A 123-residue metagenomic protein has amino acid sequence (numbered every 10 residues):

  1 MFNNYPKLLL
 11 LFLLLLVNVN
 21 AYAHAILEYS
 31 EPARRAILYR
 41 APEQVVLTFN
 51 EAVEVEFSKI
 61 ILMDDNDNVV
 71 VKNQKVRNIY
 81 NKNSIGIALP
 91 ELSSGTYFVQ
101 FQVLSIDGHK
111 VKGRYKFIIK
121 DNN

Functional and structural regions predicted by a protein language model:
M1-L9: Bacterial N-terminal signal peptides that target proteins for export
L10-L11, A21: Cleavable N-terminal signal peptides
Y22-A41: N-terminal edge beta-strand
L38-R40, Q44-E51, H109-N123: Extended, polar beta-sheet/loop recognition surfaces of beta-rich domains that mediate binding to diverse ligands
L47-N73: Short, surface-exposed alpha-helix to beta-strand junction/turn motifs within ectodomains of secreted and cell-envelope
Y80-G86: Aromatic sugar-binding surface patches on proteins that engage polysaccharides or sugar-phosphate polymers
S93-Q102, G113: A glycine-anchored, Pro-Gly-centered beta-turn/N-cap motif
